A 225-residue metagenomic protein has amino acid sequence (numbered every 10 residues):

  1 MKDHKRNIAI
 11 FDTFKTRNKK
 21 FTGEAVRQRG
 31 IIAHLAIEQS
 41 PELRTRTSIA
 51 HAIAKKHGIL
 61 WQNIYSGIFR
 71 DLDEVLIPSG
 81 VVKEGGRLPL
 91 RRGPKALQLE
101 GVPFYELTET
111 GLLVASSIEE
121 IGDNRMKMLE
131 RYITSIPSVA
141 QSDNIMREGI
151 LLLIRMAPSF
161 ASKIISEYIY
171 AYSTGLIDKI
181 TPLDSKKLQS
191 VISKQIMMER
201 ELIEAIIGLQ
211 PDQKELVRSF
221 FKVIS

Functional and structural regions predicted by a protein language model:
M1-R44: Short alpha-helical segments that sit at the start of domains
I8-T16, K55, I64-S66, R92: N-terminal pre-domain segments used for targeting or regulation
G23, I59-G86: Short amphipathic alpha-helical interaction segments
P41-Q62: Short acidic, hydrophobic short linear motifs in intrinsically disordered regions
Y65-D73, P94, I154-S162: Compact, well-ordered interaction domains used in eukaryotic information-processing assemblies
G80-Q98: Beta-hairpin "wing" of winged helix-turn-helix
A96-Y132: Short, amphipathic alpha-helical interaction segments positioned at domain boundaries
N124-K222: Exposed, interaction-prone assembly regions rather than primary DNA-binding/catalytic cores
